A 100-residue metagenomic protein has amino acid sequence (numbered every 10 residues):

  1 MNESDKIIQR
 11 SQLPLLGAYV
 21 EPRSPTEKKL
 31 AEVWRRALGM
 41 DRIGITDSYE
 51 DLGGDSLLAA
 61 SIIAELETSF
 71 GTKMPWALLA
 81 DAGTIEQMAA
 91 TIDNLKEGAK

Functional and structural regions predicted by a protein language model:
M1-K100: Phosphopantetheine-dependent thiolation modules in NRPS/PKS and related acyl-activating systems
